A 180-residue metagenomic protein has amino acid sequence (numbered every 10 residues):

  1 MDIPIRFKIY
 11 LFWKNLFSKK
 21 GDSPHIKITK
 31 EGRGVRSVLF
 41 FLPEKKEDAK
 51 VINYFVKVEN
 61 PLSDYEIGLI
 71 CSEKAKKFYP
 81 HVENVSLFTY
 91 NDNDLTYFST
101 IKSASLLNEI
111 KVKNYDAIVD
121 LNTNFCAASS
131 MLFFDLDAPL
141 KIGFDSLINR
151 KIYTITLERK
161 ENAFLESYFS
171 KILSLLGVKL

Functional and structural regions predicted by a protein language model:
M1-R6, R150-L180: Active-site-proximal region of nucleotide-activated glycan assembly enzymes, centered on histidine/acidic-rich loops
D2-S37, K46-E47: Short N-terminal or domain-adjacent regulatory/targeting segments
S18-P24, T89-E109: Glycine-rich, highly charged phosphate/nucleotide-binding loops
S37, A117-V119: Structural motif
V38-F41, K45-Y65: Histidine-anchored nucleotide/phosphate-binding helix
F41-K45, S72-E73, L121-T123: Structural motif
Y65-K74: Short internal beta-strands
N122-L136: An aromatic- and histidine-rich active-site surface loop
